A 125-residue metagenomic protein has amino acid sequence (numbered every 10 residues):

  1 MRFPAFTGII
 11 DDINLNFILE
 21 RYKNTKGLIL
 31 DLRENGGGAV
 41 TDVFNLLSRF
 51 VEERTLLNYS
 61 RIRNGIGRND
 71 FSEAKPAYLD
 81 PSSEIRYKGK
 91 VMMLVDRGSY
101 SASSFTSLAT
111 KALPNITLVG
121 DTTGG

Functional and structural regions predicted by a protein language model:
M1, L30, F50, V91 (+1 more regions): Terminal peptide-recognition signature
M1-D11: STAS-typified acidic loop motif
M1-R2, Y22-G37, L94: Short acidic catalytic loops
P4-F6, R33-N35, T55, D96-G98 (+1 more regions): Solvent-exposed coil/turn segments that connect beta secondary-structure elements in extracytoplasmic/periplasmic
D12-L19, V40-L47, K88-V91, S103-S107 (+2 more regions): Extracytoplasmic/secreted envelope proteins and their assembly/folding machinery, especially bacterial periplasmic
N24-L28, E53-L57, K88-K90, P114-T117: Loop/turn elements at helix/coil->beta-strand transitions in domains of secreted/extracellular proteins
L28, Y100, L113-G125: Short, well-structured beta-strand/strand-turn elements
G37-L94: Gly/Ser/Thr-rich loop/hinge elements
